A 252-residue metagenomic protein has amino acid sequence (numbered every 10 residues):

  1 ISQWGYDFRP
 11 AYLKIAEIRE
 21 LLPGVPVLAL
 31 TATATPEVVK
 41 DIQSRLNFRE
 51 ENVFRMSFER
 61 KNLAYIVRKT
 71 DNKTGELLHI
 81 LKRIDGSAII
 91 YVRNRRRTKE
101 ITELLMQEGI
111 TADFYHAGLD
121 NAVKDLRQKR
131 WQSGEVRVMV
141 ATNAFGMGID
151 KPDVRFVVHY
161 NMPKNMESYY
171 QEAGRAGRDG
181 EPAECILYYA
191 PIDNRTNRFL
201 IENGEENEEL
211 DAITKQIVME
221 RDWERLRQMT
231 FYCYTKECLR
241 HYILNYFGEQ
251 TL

Functional and structural regions predicted by a protein language model:
I1-I213, E224, E249-T251: Helicase motor core with emphasis on the C-terminal RecA-like subdomain
E206-L252: C-terminal accessory/connector segments of nucleic-acid motor ATPases
